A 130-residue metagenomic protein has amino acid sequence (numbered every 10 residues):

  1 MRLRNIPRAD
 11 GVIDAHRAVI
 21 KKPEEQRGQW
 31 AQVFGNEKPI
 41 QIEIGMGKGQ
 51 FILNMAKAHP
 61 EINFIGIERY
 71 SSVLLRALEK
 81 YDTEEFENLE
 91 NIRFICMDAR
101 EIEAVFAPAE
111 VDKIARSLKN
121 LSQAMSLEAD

Functional and structural regions predicted by a protein language model:
M1-I42, Q50-H59: S-adenosyl-L-methionine
E25, Q29-W30, Y70, D98-E101 (+1 more regions): Poly-acidic low-complexity segments
W30-Q32, E85, A104: Short, flexible, glycine/charge-rich loop motifs used to bind or transfer phosphoryl groups or to couple energy/partner
P39-I102: SAM cofactor-binding core of SAM-dependent methyltransferases, primarily the Rossmann-like beta-alpha-beta module
L78-E79, A107-P108, L127-A129: Short amphipathic alpha-helical segments
A104-K113: A short acidic, Gly/Pro-enriched loop at the edge of an enzyme's catalytic core that lines a small-molecule cofactor
D112-D130: Mobile active-site "lid"/loop adjacent to the S-adenosyl-L-methionine
